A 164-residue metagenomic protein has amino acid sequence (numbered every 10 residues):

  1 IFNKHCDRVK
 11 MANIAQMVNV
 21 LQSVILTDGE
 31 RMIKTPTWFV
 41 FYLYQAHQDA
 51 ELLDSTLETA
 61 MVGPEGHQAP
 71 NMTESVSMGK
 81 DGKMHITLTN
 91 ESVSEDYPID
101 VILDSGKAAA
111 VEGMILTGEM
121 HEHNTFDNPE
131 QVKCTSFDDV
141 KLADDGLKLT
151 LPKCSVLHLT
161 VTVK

Functional and structural regions predicted by a protein language model:
I1-E74, D81: Aromatic/acidic polysaccharide-binding cleft in carbohydrate-active enzymes
I14-M17, T89, L116: Active-site-proximal beta-strand/loop segments in catalytic clefts of secreted hydrolases
V18-V24, M84, V93-D96, M120-H123: Flexible loop/turn segments at secondary-structure boundaries
S55-A60, K80, E95, D138-L147: Ser/Thr- and Asn-enriched, surface-exposed coil loops between beta-strands
A69-K107, G113, L157-T160: Carbohydrate-binding surface patches
K107-L147, L151: Acidic, Ser/Thr/Pro-rich beta/coil linker or hinge segments at domain junctions
V163-K164: Short, charged beta-turn/beta-strand-edge "cap" motif at the junction between a beta-strand and an adjacent loop
